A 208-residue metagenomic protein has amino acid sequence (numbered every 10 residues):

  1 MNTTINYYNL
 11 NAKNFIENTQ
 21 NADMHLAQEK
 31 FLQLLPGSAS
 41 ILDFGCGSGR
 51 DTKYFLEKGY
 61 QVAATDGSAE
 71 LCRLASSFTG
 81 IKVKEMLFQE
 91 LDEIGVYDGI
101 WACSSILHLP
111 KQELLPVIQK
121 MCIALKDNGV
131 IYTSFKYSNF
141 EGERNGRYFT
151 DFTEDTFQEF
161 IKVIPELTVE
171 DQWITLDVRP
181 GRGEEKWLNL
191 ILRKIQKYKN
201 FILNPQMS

Functional and structural regions predicted by a protein language model:
M1-G95, Q112-P116, K120, V130-S208: Class I (Rossmann-like) S-adenosyl-L-methionine-dependent methyltransferase catalytic domain, capturing the SAM-binding
D98: Conserved acidic residues
W101-A102: A conserved beta-strand element that flanks and buttresses the S-adenosyl-L-methionine
S105: Hydrophobic adenine-recognition pocket in adenosine-nucleotide-binding enzymes
P110, L125-K126: Helix-to-beta-strand junctions that scaffold the AdoMet/dcAdoMet cofactor pocket in Class I SAM-dependent enzymes
